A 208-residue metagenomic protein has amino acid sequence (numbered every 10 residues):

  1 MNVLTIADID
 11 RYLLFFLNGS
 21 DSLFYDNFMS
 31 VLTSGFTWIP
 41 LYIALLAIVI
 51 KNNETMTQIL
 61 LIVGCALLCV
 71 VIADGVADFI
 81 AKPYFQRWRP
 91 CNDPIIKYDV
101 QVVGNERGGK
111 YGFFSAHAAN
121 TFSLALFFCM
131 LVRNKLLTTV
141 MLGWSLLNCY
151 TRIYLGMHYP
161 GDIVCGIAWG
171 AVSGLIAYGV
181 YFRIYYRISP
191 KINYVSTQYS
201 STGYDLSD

Functional and structural regions predicted by a protein language model:
M1-Y42, A77-G109, S196-D208: N-terminal transmembrane-helix/juxtamembrane module of multi-pass inner/ER membrane proteins
S20, K51-N52, F79, P83-N92 (+2 more regions): Membrane-interface elements of multi-pass transporters and channels
F24, T55-L61, R133-T139: Membrane-helix interface segments
L41-N52, T121-C129: Hydrophobic, aromatic-rich transmembrane alpha-helices and their immediate juxtamembrane boundary segments
L45, I72-A81, S173-Y181: Alpha-helical membrane-inserting segments
L46-A77: Interfacial segments of alpha-helical transmembrane regions
A66-D78, K82, L137-R152: Small-polar-interrupted transmembrane alpha-helices in polytopic inner-membrane proteins
Q101-D208: Membrane-embedded catalytic cores of phosphoryl/pyrophosphoryl-handling enzymes
